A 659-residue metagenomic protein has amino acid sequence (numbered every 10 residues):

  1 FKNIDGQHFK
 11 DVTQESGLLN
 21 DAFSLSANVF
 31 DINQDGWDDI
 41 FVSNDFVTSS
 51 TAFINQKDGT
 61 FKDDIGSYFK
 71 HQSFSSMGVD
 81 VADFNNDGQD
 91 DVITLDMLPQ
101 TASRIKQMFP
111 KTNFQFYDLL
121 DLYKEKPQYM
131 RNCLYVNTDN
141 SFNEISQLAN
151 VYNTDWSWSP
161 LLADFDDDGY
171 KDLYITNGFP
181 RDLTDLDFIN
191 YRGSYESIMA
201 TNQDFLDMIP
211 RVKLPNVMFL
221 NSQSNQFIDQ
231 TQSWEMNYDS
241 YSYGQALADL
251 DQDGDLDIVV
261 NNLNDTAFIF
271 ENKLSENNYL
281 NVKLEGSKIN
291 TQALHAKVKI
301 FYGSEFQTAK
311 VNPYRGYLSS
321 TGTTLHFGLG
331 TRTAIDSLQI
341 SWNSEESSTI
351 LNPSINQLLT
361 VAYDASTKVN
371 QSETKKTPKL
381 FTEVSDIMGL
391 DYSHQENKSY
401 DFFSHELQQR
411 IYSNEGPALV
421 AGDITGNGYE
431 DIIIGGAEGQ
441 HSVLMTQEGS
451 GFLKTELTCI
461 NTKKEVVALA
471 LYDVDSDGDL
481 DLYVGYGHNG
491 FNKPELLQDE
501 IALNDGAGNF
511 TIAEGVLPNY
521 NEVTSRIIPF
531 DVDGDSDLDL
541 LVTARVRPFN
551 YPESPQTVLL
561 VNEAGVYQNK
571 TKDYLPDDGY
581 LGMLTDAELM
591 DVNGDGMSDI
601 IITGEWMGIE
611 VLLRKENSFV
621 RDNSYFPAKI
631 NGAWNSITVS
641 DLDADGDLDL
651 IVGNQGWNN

Functional and structural regions predicted by a protein language model:
F1-F30, Q34-W37, S43-D45, P518-L560 (+2 more regions): Solenoidal tandem-repeat scaffolds enriched in leucines and small polar residues
F1-V12, S49-D64, K106-K111, R131-N143 (+8 more regions): Beta-propeller blade repeat segments, especially FG-GAP/WD-type strand-to-loop junctions in 6- to 7-bladed propeller
K2, L25-Q34, I54, S76-N86 (+11 more regions): Beta-propeller blade termini
K10-A22, K62-S75, Q115-K126, N143-T154 (+11 more regions): Short loop/turn motifs that recur once per blade in beta-propeller domains
D35, D39-N44, V92-L95, L173-N177 (+7 more regions): Hydrophobic beta-strand segments that make up the repeating blades of beta-propeller and related beta-repeat
V47-T48, L98-T101, P180-D182, T266 (+5 more regions): Short glycine/acidic-enriched loop and turn motifs that connect beta-strands
G59-L98, L122, K126-F179, S240-N277 (+4 more regions): Repeat-solenoid scaffold signature
S141, R211-V217, N221-A418, G451-F452 (+4 more regions): Gly/Ser/Thr/Pro-enriched helix-cap/hinge segments flanking short amphipathic alpha-helices
